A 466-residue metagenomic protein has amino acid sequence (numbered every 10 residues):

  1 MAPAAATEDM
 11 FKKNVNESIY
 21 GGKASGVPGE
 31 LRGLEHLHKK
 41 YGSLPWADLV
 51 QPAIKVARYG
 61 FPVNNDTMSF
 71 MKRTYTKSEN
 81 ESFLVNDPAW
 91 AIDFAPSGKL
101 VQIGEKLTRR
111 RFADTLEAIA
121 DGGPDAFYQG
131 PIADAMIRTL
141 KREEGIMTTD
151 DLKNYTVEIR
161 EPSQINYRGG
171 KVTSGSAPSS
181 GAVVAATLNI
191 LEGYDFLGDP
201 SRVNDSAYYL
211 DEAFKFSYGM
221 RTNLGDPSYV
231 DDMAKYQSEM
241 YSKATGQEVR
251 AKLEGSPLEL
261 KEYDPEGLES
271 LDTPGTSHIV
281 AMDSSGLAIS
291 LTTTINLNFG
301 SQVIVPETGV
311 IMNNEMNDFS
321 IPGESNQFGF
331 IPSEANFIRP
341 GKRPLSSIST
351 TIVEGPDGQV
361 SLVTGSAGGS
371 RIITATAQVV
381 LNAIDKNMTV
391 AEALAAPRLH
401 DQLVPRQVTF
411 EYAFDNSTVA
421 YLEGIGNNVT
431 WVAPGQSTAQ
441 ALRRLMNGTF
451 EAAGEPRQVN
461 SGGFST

Functional and structural regions predicted by a protein language model:
M1-G122, F127-Q129, D134-S179, Y241 (+1 more regions): Noncatalytic scaffold domains of N-terminal-nucleophile
E8, I146-T148, A288-P356, K386 (+1 more regions): Active-site rim segments in enzyme catalytic domains, especially the processed small/beta chain of N-terminal
A47-R58, D134-I137, S201-Y218, V390-H400: Short, well-structured alpha-helical segments that form the helix of a local strand-helix-strand
I159, T273-T276, N298, S346-I348: Short, small/polar residue-rich loop motifs at catalytic or cofactor-binding pockets
T173-G181, T276-V280, T292-V303, G365-I373: Glycine-rich phosphate/pyrophosphate-binding beta-alpha loops
G193-I295, E307-T308, G323, I331 (+1 more regions): Internal maturation/activation junctions in enzymes
P227, P322, K342, T376 (+1 more regions): Extended C-terminal subregions enriched in glycine
